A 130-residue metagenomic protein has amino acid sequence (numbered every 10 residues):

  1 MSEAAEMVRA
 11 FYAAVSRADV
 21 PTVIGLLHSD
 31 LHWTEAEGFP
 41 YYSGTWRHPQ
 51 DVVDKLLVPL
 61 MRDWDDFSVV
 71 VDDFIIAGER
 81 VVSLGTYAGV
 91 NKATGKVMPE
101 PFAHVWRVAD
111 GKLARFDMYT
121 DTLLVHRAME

Functional and structural regions predicted by a protein language model:
M1-L26, D30, R127-E130: Short, low-complexity N-terminal intrinsically disordered segments enriched in polar/charged residues
S2, S43-R47, V97: Residues at secondary-structure transition points
S2-A14, P49-V53, V90, A103: Generic alpha-helical hydrophobic packing signal
E3, L57-E130: A beta-strand edge to alpha-helix "cap/lid" segment located at domain peripheries
V8, Y12-V15, L27, E35 (+3 more regions): Hydrophobic alpha-helical core bundles mediating ligand binding, dimerization, or RNAP-core interactions
V8-A18, Y41-G44, L60-W64, L84: Short, mixed-charge, low-aromatic patches
V8-F11, V23-I24, L31, V52-V53 (+3 more regions): Hydrophobic pocket/interface hotspot
T22, H28-E79: A solvent-exposed, acidic/Ser-Thr-rich amphipathic alpha-helical stretch
